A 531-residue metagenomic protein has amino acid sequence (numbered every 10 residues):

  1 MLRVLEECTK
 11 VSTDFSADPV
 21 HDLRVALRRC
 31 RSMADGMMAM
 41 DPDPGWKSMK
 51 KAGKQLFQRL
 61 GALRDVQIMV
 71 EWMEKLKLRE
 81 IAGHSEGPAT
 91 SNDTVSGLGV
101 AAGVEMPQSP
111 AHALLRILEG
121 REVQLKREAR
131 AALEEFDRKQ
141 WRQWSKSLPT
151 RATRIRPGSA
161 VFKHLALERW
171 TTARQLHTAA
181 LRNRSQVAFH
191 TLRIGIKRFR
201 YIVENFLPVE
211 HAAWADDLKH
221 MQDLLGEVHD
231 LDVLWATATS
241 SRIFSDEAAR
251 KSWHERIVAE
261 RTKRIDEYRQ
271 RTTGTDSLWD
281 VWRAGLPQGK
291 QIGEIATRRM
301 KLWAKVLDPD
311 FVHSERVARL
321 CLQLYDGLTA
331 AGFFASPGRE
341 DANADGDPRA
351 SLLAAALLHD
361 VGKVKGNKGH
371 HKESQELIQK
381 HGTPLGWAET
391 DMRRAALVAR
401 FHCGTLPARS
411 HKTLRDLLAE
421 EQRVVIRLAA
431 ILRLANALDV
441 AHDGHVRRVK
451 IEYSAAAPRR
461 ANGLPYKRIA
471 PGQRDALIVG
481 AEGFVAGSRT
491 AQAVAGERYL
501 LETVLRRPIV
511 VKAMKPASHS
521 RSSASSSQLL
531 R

Functional and structural regions predicted by a protein language model:
M1-F15, F162-R174, I292-R349, L353 (+1 more regions): Conserved small-residue-rich
M1-G99, G103-I295: Cationic, histidine-enriched alpha-helical/coil surfaces that engage anionic ligands
V20, S159, K163, F189 (+7 more regions): Conserved phosphate/pyrophosphate-binding and hydrolysis machinery centered on Walker-type P-loop NTPases, extending
L27, G53, H371-Q375, R498: Amphipathic alpha-helical segments in well-structured domains
K50, A215, F311, E315-R319 (+2 more regions): Short, well-structured alpha-helical segments
L78-M106, F333-A344, A455-Q473, A517-Q528: Intrinsically disordered, low-complexity terminal tails and inter-domain linkers enriched for S/T/G/P/D/E
K290-K305, F311, A318-R319, W387-E389 (+3 more regions): Terminal helices and disordered tails flanking the catalytic cores of nucleotide-processing hydrolases
G327-I451: Divalent metal-dependent catalytic cores for phosphoryl transfer on phosphate-bearing substrates
